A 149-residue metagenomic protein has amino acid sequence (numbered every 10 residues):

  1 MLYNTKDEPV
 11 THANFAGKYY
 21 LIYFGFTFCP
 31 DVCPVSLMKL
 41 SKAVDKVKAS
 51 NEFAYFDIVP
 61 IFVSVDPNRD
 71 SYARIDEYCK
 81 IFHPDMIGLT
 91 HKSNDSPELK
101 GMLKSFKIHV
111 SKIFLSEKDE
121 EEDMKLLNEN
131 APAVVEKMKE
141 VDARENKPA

Functional and structural regions predicted by a protein language model:
M1-A13: N-terminal signal-anchor transmembrane helix
V10-L40: Short active-site neighborhood of thiol/selenol oxidoreductases, capturing the structured segment around
K18, P30-S36, N68, Y72 (+3 more regions): Solvent-exposed, acidic/flexible segments
K18-Y19, V35-F62, K80: Conserved helix-turn-beta segment immediately C-terminal to the redox Cys motif in thioredoxin-like folds
P34-L37, S41-V44, Y72-D76, S96-L103 (+1 more regions): Extracytoplasmic/secreted envelope proteins and their assembly/folding machinery, especially bacterial periplasmic
E52-D70, D85-S96: Thiol-based oxidoreductase modules, predominantly thioredoxin-like and allied folds used for disulfide exchange
D76-L126, A143, K147: Short, internal strand/loop/helix patches that form the active-site neighborhood or redox-interaction surface
L126-D142: Non-catalytic, surface beta->alpha helical segment in thiol-disulfide oxidoreductase systems
